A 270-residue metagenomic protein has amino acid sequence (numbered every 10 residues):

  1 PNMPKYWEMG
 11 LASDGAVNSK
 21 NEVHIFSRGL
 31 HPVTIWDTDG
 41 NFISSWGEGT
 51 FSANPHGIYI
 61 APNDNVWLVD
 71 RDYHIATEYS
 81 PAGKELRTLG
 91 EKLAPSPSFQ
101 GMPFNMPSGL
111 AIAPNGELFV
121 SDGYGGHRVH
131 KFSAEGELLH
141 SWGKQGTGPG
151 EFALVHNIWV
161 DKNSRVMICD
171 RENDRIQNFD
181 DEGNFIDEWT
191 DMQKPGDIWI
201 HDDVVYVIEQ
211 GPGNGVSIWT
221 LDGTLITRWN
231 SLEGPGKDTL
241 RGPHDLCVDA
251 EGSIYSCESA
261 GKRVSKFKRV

Functional and structural regions predicted by a protein language model:
P1-V270: Eukaryotic scaffold repeat domains enriched in small/polar residues
